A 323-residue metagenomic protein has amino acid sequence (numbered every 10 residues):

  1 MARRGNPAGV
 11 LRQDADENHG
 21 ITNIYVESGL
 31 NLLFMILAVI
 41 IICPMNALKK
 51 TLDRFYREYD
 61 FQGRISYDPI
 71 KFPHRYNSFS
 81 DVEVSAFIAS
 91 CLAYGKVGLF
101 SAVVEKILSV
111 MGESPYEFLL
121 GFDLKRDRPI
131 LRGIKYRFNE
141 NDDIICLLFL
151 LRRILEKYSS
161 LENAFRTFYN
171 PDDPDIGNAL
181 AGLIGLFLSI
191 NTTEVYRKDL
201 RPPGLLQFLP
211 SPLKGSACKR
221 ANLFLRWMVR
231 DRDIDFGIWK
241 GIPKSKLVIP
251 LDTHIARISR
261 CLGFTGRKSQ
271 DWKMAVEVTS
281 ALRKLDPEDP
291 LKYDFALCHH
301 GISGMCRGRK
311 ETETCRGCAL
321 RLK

Functional and structural regions predicted by a protein language model:
R3-R4, R12: Basic polycationic patches enriched in arginine
N6-P7, I24: Charged catalytic cores and adjacent phosphate/nucleic-acid-binding surfaces used for phosphate/nucleic-acid chemistry
A15-G20, V26: Short hydrophobic alpha-helical segments enriched in small aliphatic residues
T22-Y25, L37, I41-C43: Residues marking helix boundaries in flexible regions
V39-K323: HhH-family (HhH-GPD) DNA N-glycosylase catalytic core used in base-excision repair
